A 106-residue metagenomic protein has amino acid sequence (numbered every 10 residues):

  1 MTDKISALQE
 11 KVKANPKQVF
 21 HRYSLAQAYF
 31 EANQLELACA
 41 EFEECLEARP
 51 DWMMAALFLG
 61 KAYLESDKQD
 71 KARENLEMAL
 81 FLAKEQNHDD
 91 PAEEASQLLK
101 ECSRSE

Functional and structural regions predicted by a protein language model:
E10-K11, E44-C45, A79: Canonical positions in the second alpha-helix
